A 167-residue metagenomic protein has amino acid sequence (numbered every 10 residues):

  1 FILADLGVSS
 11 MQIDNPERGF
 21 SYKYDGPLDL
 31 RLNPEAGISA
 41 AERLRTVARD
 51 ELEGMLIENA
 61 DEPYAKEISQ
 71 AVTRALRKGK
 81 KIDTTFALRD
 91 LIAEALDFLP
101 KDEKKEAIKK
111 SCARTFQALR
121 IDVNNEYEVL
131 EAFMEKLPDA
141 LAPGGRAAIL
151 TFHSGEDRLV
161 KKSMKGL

Functional and structural regions predicted by a protein language model:
F1-L167: S-adenosyl-L-methionine-dependent methyltransferase catalytic core, i.e., the SAM/SAH-binding region
